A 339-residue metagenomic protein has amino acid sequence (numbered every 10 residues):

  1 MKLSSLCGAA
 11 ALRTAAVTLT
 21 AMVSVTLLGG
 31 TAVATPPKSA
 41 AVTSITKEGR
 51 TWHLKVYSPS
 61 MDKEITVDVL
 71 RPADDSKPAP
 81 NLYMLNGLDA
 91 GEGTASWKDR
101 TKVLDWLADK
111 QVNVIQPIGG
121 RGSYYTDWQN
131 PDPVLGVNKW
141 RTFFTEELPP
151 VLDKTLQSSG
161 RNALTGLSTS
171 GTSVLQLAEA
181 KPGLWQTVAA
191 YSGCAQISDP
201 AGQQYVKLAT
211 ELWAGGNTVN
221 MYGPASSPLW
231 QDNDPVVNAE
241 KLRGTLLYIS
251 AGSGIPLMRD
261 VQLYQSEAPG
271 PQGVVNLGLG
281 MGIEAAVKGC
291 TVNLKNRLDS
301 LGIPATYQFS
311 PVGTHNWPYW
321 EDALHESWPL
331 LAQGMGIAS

Functional and structural regions predicted by a protein language model:
K2-L3, L12-S339: Non-catalytic cap/lid and distal C-terminal segments of serine-dependent acyl enzymes
